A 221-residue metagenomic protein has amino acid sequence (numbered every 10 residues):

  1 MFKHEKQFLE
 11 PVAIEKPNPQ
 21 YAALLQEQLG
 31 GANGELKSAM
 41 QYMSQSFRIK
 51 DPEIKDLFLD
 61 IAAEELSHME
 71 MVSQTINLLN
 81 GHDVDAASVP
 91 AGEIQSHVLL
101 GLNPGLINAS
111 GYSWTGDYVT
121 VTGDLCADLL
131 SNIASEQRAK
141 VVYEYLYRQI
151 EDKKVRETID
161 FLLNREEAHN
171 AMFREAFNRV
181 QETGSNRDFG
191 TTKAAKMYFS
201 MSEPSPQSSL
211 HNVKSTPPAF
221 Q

Functional and structural regions predicted by a protein language model:
M1-Q221: Non-heme di-metal
